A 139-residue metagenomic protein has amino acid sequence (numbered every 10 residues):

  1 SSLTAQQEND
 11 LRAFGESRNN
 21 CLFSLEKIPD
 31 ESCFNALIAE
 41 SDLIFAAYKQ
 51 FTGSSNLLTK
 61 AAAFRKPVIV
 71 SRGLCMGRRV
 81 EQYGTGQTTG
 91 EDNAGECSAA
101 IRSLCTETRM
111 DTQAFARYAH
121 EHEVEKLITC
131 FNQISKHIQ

Functional and structural regions predicted by a protein language model:
Q7-A36: Nucleotide-activated donor-binding/catalytic signature segment of Leloir-type glycosyltransferases, i.e., the conserved
P29-S41, A63, E81: Short acidic alpha-helix that forms the nucleotide-activated donor recognition element in Leloir-type transferases
F34-N35, T52-S54, L74-R79: Short glycine/proline-enriched, acidic/aromatic patches that form the donor-sugar handling elements
A36-G53: Acidic donor-binding loop of glycosyltransferase active sites
L43-I44, P67-S71: Short hydrophobic beta-strand element within catalytic cores of glycosyltransferases and related nucleotide-activated
Q50-L57, A62: Short glycine/acidic-rich beta->alpha loop that forms part of the nucleotide-sugar donor binding site in diverse
G77-S103: Change "using UDP/GDP/dTDP sugars" to "using nucleotide sugars
D92, T106-K136: A charged, aromatic-enriched C-terminal amphipathic alpha-helix characteristic of glycosyltransferases across folds
